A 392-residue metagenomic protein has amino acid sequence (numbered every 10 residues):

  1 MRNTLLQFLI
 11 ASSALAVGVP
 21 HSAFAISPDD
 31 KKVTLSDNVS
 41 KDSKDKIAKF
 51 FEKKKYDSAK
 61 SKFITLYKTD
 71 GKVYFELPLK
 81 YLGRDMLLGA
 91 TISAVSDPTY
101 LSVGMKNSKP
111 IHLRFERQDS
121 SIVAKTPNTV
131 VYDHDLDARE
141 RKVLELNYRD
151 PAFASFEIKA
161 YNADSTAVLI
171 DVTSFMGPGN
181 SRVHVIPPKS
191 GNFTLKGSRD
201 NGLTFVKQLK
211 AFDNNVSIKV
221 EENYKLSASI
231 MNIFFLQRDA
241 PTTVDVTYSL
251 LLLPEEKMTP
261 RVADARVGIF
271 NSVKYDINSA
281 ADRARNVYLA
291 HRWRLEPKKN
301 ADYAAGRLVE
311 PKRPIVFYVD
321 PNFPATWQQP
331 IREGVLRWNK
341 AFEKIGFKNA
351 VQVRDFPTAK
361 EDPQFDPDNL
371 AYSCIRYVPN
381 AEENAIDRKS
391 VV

Functional and structural regions predicted by a protein language model:
M1-L9: Bacterial N-terminal signal peptides that target proteins for export
A16-G18, A23-A25: Boundary at the C-terminal end of the N-terminal hydrophobic targeting segment
I26-F323, A341, I345, A350 (+1 more regions): Auxiliary tRNA-acceptor-end handling modules of aminoacyl-tRNA synthetases
P324-Q328: Alpha-helix N-cap/helix-initiation motif
Q329-L336, K340: Solvent-exposed, polar/charged alpha-helical surfaces in well-ordered, non-transmembrane soluble domains, broadly
